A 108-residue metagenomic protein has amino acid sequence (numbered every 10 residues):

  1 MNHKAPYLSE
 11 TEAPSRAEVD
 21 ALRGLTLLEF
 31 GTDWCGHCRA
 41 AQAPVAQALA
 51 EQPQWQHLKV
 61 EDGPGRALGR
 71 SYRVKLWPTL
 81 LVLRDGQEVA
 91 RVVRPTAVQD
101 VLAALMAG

Functional and structural regions predicted by a protein language model:
M1-L25, G108: N-terminal leader/targeting and pre-domain segments
R16-A17, R66-G69: Short hydrophobic/charged patches on amphipathic alpha-helices used for structural packing and interfaces
F30, A46, P53-A67: Thiol-based oxidoreductase modules, predominantly thioredoxin-like and allied folds used for disulfide exchange
G31-W34, L76: Short pre-active-site segment immediately N-terminal to redox-active cysteine/selenocysteine motifs in thiol-based
C35-C38, L80: The canonical Cys-X-X-Cys-His
H37-E51: Typically the conserved alpha-helix immediately C-terminal to a functionally engaged Cys/Sec in thioredoxin-like
S71-K75: A short glycine-leucine-enriched loop at secondary-structure breakpoints that most characteristically corresponds
L76, L81-G108: Non-catalytic, surface beta->alpha helical segment in thiol-disulfide oxidoreductase systems
